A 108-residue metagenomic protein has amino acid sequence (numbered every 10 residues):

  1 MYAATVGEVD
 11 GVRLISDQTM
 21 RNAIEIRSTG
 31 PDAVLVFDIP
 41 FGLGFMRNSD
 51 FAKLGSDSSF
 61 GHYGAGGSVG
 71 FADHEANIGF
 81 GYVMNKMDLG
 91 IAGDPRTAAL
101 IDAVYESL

Functional and structural regions predicted by a protein language model:
Y2-L108: Catalytic loop of the DD-peptidase/beta-lactamase superfamily, centered on the K-T-G motif and neighboring
